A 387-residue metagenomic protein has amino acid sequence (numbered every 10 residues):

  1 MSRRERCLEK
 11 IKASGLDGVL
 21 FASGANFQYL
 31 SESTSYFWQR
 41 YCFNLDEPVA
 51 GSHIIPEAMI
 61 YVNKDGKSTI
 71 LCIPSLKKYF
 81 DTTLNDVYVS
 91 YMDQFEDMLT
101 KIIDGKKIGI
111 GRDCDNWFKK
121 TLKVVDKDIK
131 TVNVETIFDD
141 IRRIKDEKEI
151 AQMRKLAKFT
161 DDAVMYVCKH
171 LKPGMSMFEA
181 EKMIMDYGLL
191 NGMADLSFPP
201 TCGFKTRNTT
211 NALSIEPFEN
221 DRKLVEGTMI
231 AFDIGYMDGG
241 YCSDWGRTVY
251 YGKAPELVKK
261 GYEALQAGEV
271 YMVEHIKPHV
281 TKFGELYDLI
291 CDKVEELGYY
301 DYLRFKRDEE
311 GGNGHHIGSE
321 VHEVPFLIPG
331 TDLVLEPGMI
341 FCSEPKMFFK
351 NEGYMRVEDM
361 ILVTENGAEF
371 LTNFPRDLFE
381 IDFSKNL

Functional and structural regions predicted by a protein language model:
M1-L387: Active-site neighborhoods and metal-handling regions in enzymes and metal-associated proteins
